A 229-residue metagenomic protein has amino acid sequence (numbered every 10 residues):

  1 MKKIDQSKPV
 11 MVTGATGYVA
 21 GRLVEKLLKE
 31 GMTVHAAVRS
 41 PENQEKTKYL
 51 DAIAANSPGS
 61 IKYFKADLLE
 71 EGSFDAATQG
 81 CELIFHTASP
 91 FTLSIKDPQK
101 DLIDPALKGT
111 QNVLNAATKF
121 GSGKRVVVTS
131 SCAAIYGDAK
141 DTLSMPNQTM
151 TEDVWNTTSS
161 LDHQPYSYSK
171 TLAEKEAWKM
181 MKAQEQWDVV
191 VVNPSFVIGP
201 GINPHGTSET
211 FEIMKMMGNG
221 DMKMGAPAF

Functional and structural regions predicted by a protein language model:
K2-V34: N-terminal Rossmann NAD(P)H-binding glycine-rich loop of SDR-like oxidoreductase domains
P9-V12, I84, V126: Conserved hydrophobic beta-strands of the Rossmann-like cofactor-binding core in SDR/related NAD(P)H-dependent
M32-N43: Conserved glycine-rich Rossmann-like NAD(P)H-binding loop of the short-chain dehydrogenase/reductase
P41-K108: NAD(P)H-binding glycine-rich loop region in Rossmannoid oxidoreductase-like domains and their noncatalytic homologs
H86, P90, I95-Y166, V190: Conserved Rossmann-fold NAD(P)-dependent oxidoreductase catalytic core, especially the SDR/UDP-sugar
I95, N156-D162, P204, E209-F229: A conserved pocket-lining segment of Rossmann-fold NAD(P)-dependent short-chain dehydrogenase/reductase
A134-G137, W187-E209: Flexible, glycine-rich beta-alpha linker
S160-V190: Active-site Tyr-X1-5-Lys
